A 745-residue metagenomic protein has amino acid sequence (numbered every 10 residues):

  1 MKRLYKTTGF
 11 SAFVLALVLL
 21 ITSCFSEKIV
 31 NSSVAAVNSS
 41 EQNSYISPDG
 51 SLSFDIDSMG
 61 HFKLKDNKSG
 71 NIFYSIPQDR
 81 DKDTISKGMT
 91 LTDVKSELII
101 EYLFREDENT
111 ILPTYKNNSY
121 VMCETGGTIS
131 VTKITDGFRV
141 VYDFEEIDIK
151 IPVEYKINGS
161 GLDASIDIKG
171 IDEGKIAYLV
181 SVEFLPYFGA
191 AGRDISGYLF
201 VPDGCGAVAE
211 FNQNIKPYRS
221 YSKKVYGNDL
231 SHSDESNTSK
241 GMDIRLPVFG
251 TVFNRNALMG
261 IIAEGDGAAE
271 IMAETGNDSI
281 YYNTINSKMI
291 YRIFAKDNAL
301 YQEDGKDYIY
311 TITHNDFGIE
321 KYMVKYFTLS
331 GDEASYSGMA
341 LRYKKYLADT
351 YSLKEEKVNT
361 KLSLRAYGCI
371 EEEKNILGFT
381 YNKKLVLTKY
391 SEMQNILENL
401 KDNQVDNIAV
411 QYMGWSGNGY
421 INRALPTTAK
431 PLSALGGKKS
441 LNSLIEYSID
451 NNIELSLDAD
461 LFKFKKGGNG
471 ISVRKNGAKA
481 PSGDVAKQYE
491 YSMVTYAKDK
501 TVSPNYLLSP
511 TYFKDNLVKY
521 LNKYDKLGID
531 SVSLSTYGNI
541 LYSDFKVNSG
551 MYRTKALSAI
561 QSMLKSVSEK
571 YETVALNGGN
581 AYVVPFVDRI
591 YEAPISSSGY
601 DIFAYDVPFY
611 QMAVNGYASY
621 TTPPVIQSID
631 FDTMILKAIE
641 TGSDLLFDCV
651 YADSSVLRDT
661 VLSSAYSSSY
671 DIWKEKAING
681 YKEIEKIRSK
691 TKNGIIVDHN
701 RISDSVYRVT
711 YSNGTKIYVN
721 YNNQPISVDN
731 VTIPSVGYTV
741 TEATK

Functional and structural regions predicted by a protein language model:
K2-S11: Bacterial N-terminal signal peptides that target proteins for export
A12-T22: Bacterial N-terminal signal peptides
I21-A36: Sec-dependent signal peptide cleavage junction
Y45-P48, L52-L387, Q394-N403, N407-I408: Carbohydrate-recognition beta-sandwich/jelly-roll modules in extracellular/periplasmic carbohydrate-active proteins
D55-N67, F73, T251-I293, D316 (+3 more regions): Active-site-proximal substrate-binding groove within the catalytic cores of carbohydrate-active enzymes
I166, L400, S448, S535 (+2 more regions): Conserved, mostly hydrophobic/aromatic
N359-E446, D450-F513, N539-S543: Aromatic-lined carbohydrate-binding/catalytic grooves of carbohydrate-active enzymes
N399-V405, S440-E454, Y520-D530, M563-V574: A structural motif corresponding to the C-terminal end of an alpha-helix and its immediate exit/capping segment
